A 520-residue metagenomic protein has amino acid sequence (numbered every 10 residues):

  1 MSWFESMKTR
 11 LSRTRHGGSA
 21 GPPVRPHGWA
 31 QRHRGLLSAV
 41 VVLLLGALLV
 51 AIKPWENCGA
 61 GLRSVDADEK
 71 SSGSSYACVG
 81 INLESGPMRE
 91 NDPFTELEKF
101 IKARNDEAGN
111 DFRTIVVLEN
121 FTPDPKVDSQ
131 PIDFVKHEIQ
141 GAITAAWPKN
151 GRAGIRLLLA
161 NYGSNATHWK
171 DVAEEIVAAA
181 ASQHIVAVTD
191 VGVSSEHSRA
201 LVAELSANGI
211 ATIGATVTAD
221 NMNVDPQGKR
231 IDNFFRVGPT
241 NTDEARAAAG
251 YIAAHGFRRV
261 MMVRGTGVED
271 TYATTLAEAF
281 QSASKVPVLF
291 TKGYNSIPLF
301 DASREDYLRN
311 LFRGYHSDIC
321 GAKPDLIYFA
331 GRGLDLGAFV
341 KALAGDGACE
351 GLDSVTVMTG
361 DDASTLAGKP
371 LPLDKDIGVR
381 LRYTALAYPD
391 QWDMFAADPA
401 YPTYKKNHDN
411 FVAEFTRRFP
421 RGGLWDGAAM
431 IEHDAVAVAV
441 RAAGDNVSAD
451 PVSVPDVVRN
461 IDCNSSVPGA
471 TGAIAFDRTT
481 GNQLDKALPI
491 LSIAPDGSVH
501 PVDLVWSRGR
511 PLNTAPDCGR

Functional and structural regions predicted by a protein language model:
M1-F112, Q140: Long terminal accessory regions outside catalytic cores
I132, M222-G250, L373-D390, A396: Short beta-strand elements at the ligand-binding edges of bilobed clamshell
D133-H137, G151-V224: Beta-alpha junction/loop-to-helix N-cap segments that form part of ligand/metal-binding clefts
A180-V193, G209-A215, M261-R264, D318-V340 (+3 more regions): Periplasmic-binding protein-like
R230-L299, F339: An alpha-beta-alpha
V263-A279, W392-N460: Extracellular/periplasmic ligand-binding modules, especially the Venus flytrap/periplasmic-binding
D346-H433, D503-V505: Extracellular/periplasmic periplasmic-binding protein-like sensory domains
F415-D426, V440-V502: Segments of small-molecule ligand-sensing domains
